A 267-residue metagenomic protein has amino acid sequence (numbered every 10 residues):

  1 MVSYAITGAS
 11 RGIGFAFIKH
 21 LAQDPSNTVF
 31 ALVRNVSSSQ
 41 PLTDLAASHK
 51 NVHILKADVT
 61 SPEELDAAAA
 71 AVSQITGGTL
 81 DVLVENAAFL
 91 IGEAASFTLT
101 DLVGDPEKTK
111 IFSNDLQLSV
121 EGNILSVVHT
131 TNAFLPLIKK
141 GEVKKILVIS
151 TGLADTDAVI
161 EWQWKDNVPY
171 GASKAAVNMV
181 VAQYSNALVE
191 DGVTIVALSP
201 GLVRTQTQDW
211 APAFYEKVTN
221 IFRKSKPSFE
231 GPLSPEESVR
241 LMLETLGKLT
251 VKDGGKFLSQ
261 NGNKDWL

Functional and structural regions predicted by a protein language model:
I6-T7, E85-N86, K145-T151, T194-S199: Structural signature of the Rossmann-like NAD(P)-dependent dehydrogenase/reductase core
T7-K19: N-terminal Rossmann NAD(P)H-binding glycine-rich loop of SDR-like oxidoreductase domains
A22-Q40: Conserved glycine-rich Rossmann-like NAD(P)H-binding loop of the short-chain dehydrogenase/reductase
A46-E63: Rossmann-fold cofactor-recognition segment
T60-G77: Conserved Rossmann-fold cofactor-binding substructure of NAD(P)-dependent oxidoreductases
A69, T131, V181, V239-M242: Short-chain dehydrogenase/reductase
F89-L135, K139-E190, L202-T205, D209-P212: Catalytic loop of short-chain dehydrogenase/reductase
A197, P212-L267: C-terminal helical subdomain
